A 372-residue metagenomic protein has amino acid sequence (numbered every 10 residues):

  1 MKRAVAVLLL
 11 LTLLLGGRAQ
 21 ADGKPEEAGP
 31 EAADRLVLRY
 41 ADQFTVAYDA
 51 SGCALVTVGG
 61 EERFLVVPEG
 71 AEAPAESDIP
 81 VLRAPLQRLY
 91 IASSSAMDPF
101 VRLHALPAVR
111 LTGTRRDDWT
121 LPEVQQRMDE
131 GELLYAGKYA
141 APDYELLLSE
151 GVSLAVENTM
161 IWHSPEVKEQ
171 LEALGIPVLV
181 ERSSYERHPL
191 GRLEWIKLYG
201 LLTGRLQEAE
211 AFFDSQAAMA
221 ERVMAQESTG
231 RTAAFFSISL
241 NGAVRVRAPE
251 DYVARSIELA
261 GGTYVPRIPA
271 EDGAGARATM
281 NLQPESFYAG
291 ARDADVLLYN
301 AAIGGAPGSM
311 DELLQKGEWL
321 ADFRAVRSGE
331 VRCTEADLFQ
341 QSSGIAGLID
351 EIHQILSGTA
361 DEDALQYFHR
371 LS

Functional and structural regions predicted by a protein language model:
M1-A6: Bacterial N-terminal signal peptides that target proteins for export
V7-G16: Bacterial N-terminal signal peptides
R18-M97, E208-F235, T359-S372: Bacterial Sec-exported substrate-binding components of ABC uptake systems
A54-V58, F64-L148, L154-M160: A short, structured surface patch at a secondary-structure boundary
R83, Y90, G137-P142, N158-P165 (+7 more regions): Soluble non-cytosolic domains of exported or imported proteins
Q87, S94-P99, T112-P122, H163-E166 (+4 more regions): Extracytoplasmic ligand-binding site segments that recognize negatively charged/polar headgroups
E186-S215, D293-S372: Structured C-terminal subdomain patch of bacterial secreted/periplasmic proteins
V223-G308: Flexible, glycine-rich surface segments
